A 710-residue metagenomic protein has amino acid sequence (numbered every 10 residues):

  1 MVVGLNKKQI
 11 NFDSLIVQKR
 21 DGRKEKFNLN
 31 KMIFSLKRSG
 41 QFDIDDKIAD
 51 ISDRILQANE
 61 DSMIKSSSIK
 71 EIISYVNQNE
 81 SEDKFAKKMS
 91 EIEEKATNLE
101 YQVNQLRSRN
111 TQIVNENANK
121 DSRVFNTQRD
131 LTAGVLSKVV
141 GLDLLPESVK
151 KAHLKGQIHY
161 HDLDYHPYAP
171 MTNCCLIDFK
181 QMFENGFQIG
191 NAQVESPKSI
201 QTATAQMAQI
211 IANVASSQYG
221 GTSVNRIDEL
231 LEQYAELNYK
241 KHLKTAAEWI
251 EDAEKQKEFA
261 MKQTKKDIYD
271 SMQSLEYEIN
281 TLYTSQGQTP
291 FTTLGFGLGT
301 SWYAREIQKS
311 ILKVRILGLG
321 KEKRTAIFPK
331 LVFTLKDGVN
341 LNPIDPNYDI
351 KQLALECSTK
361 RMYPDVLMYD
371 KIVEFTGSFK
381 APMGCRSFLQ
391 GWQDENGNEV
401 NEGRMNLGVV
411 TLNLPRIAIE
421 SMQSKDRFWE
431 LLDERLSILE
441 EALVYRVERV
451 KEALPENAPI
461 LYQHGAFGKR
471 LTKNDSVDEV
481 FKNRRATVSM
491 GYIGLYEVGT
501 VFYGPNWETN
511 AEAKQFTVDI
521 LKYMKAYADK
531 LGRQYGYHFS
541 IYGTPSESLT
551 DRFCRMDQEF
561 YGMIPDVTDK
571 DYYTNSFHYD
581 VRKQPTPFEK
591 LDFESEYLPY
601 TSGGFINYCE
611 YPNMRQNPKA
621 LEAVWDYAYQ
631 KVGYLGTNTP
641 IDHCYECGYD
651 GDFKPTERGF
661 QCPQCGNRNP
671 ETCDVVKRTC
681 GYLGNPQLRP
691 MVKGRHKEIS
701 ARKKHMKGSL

Functional and structural regions predicted by a protein language model:
V2-V103, R695-K697, A701-G708: Charged, amphipathic alpha-helical regulatory modules used for macromolecular assembly or allosteric control
F34, E229, V488-V501, K522 (+1 more regions): Contiguous, well-ordered alpha-helical segments that form the cores/surfaces of helical PPI scaffolds
L36-D43, N59, N77-E80, A528 (+3 more regions): Conserved NTP-handling cores and scaffolds of large molecular machines
F42-D50, W507-T509, N685-R689: Short, surface-exposed acidic
N98-R484, P505-N506, N510-E671, V675: Conserved catalytic cores of very large enzyme subunits
K266-M272, E276, V501, V692-S700: Metallocofactor- and cofactor-centric catalytic cores in central/energy metabolism, strongly enriched
G666-L710: Long insertion/accessory domains within large nucleic-acid-processing enzymes
